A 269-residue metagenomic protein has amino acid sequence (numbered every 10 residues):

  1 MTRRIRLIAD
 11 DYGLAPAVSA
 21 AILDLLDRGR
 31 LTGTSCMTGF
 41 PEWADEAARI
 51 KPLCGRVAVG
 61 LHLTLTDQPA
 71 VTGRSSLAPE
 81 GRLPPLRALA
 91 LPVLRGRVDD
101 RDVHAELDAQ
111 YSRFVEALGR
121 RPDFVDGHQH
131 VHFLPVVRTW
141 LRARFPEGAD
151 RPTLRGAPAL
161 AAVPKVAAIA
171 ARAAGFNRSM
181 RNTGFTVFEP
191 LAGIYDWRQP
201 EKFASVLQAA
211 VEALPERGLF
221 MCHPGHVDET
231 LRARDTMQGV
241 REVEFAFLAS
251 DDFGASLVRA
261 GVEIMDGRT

Functional and structural regions predicted by a protein language model:
M1-R6, P16-F124, L134-T269: Terminal accessory/targeting
A9-G13: DG-centered beta-turn motif at the end of beta-strands
D126-Q129: Active-site histidine-anchored catalytic micro-motif
